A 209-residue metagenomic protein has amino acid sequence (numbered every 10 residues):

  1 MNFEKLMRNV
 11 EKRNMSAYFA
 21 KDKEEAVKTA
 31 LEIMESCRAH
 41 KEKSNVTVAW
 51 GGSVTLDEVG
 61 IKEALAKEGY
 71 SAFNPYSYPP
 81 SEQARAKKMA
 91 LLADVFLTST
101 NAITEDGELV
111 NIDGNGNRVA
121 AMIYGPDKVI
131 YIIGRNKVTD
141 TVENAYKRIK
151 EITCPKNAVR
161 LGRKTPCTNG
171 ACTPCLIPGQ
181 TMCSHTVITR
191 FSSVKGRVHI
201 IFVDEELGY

Functional and structural regions predicted by a protein language model:
N2-K87, L91-L97: N-terminal active-site beta-alpha-beta segment that forms phosphate/nucleotide-binding and substrate-recognition loops
M89-Y209: Conserved phosphate- and dinucleotide-binding cores of soluble alpha/beta proteins, encompassing both enzyme active
